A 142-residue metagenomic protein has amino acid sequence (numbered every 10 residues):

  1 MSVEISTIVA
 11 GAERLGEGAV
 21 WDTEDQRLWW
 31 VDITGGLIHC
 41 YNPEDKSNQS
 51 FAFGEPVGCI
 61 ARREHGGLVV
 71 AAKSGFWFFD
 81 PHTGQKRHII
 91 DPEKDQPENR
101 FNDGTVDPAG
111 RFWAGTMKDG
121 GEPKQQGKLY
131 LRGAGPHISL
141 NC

Functional and structural regions predicted by a protein language model:
M1-C142: Sequence-structural signature of mature extracellular/luminal beta-sheet repeat domains, prominently beta-propellers
